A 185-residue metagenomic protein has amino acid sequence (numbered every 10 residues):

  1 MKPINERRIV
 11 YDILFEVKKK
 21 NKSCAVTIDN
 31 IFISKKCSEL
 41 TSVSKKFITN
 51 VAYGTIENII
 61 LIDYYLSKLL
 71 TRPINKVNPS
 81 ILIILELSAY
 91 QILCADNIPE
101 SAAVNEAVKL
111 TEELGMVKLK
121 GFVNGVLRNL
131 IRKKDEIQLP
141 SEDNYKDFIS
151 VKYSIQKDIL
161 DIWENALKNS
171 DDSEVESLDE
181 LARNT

Functional and structural regions predicted by a protein language model:
M1-T185: Class I Rossmann-like S-adenosyl-L-methionine
